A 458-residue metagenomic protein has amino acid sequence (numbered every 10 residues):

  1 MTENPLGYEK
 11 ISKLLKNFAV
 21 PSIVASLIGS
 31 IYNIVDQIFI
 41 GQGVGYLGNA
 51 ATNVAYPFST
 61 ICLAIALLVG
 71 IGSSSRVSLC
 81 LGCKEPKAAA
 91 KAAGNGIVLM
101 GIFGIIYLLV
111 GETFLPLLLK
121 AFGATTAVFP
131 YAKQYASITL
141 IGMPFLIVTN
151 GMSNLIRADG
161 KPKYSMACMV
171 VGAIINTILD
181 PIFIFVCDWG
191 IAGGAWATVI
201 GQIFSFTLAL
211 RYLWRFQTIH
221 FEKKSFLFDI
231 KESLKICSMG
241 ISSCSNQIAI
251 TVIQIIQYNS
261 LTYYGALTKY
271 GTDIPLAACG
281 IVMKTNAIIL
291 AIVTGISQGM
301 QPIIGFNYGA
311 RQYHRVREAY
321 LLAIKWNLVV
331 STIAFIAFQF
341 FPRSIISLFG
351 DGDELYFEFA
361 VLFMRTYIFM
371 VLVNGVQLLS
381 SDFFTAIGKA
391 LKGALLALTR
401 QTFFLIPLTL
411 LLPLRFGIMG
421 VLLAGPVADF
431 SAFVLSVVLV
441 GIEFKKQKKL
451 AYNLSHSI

Functional and structural regions predicted by a protein language model:
M1-S22, V77-G142, V186-I241, I304-F369 (+1 more regions): Short alpha-helical transmembrane segments in multi-pass integral membrane proteins
S12-I31, V35, F58-I65, I141 (+5 more regions): Residue-level signal for short hydrophobic patches within transmembrane helices of multi-pass membrane transporters
N17-D36, I138, T149, G172 (+2 more regions): Transmembrane helical elements of multi-pass membrane transporters/channels
S22, S26, I38, Q42 (+16 more regions): Transmembrane alpha-helix boundary and packing residues in multipass membrane permease domains and related
I31-A50, L119-T126, I182-W189, T251-V282 (+3 more regions): Helix-terminus/linker motif at the lipid-water interface of multi-pass membrane proteins
N49-L109, L146-S165, Y258, A278-P342 (+1 more regions): Small-residue-rich hydrophobic transmembrane alpha-helices
I61-A64, N176-D180, F206-L210, I288 (+3 more regions): Hydrophobic transmembrane alpha-helices of multi-pass small-molecule transporters
G70, T139-R157, S165-A173, G194-T207 (+4 more regions): Short runs within selected transmembrane alpha-helices of multi-pass transporters and secretion channels
